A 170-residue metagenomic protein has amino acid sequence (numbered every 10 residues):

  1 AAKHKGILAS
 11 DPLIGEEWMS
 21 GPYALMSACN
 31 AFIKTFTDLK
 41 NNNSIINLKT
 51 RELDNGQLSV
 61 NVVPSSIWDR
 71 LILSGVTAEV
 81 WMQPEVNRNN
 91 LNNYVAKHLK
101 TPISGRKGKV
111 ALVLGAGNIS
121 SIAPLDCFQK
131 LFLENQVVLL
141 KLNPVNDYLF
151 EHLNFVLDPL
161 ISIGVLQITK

Functional and structural regions predicted by a protein language model:
A1-N92, L142-D147, F155-I163: N-terminal Rossmann-like NAD(P)+-binding subdomain of aldehyde/semialdehyde dehydrogenases
W68-K170: Rossmann-like NAD(P) dinucleotide-binding subdomain of oxidoreductase/dehydrogenase enzymes
